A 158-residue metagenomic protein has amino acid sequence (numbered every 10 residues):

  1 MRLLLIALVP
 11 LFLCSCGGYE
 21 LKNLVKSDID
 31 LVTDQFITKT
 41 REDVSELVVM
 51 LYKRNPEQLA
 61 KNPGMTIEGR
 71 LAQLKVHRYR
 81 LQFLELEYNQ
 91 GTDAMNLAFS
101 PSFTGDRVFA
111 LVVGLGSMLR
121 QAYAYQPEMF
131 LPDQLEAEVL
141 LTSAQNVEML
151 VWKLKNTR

Functional and structural regions predicted by a protein language model:
M1-A7: Sec-dependent signal peptide recognition, specifically the positively charged N-region followed immediately by
F12-S15: C-terminal motif of bacterial Sec signal peptides marking the signal peptidase cleavage site
G17-A110: N-terminal Sec/ER secretory leader and immediately downstream segment of secreted/extracellular precursors
G91-R158: Mature extracytoplasmic/lumenal regions of exported proteins
